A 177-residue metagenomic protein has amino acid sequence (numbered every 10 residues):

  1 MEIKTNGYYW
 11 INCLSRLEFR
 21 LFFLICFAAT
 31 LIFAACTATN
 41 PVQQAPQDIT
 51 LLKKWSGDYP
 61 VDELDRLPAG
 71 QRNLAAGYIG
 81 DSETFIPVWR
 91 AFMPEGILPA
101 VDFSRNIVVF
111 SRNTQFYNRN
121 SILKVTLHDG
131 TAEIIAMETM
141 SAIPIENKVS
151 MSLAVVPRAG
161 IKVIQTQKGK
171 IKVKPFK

Functional and structural regions predicted by a protein language model:
M1-F19: N-terminal secretory signal peptides that target proteins for export/translocation
Y8, I32-A34, S150: Generic detector of short, well-ordered, non-transmembrane alpha-helical segments enriched in hydrophobic residues
F22-A34: Bacterial N-terminal signal peptides
C36-K177: Exposed, flexible binding/inhibitory loops of compact, secreted disulfide-stabilized domains
